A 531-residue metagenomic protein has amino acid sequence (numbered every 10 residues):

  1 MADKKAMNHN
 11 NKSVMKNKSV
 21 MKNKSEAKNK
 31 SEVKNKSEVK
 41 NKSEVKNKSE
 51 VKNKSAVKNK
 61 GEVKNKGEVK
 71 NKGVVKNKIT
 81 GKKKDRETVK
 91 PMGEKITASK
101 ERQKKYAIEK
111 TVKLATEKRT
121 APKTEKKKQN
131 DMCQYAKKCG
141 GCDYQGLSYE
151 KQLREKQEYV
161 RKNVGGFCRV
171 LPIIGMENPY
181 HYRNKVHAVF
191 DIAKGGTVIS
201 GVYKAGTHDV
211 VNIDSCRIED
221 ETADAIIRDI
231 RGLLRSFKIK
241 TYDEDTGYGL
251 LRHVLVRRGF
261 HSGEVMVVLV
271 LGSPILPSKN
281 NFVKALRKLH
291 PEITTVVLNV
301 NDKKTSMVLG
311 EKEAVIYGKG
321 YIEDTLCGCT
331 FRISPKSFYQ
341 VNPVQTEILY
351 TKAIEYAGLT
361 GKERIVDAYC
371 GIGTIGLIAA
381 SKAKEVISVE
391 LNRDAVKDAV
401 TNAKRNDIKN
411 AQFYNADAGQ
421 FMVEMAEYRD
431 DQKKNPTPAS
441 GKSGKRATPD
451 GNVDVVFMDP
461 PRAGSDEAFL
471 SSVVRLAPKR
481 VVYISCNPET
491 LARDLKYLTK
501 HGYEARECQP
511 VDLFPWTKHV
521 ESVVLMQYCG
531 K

Functional and structural regions predicted by a protein language model:
A2-T124: Intrinsically disordered, Lys/Arg-rich low-complexity segments
D3-N8, S278-N280, K284-K288, E292-K531: Rossmann-like S-adenosyl-L-methionine
P122-K138, R169-N178: Immediate flanking context of iron-sulfur cluster ligation sites
K127-C133, D209, C529-K531: Flexible, glycine-/basic-rich loop-and-beta segments that form/coincide with the SAM-dependent methyltransferase
G140-T241, H261, L276: Extended interfacial segments that mediate partner engagement and assembly in macromolecular machines
P172-P179, E244-D245, H253, R257 (+1 more regions): Short, solvent-exposed loop/turn elements at beta->coil junctions and helix N-caps that rim active or binding pockets
G201-K204, V268-V270, A399: Short, acidic/hydrophobic/Gly-rich beta-strand patch recurrent on exposed beta strands that often constitutes part
V256, G263-G272, T330-S334, V455: Short, aliphatic-rich beta-strand segments
